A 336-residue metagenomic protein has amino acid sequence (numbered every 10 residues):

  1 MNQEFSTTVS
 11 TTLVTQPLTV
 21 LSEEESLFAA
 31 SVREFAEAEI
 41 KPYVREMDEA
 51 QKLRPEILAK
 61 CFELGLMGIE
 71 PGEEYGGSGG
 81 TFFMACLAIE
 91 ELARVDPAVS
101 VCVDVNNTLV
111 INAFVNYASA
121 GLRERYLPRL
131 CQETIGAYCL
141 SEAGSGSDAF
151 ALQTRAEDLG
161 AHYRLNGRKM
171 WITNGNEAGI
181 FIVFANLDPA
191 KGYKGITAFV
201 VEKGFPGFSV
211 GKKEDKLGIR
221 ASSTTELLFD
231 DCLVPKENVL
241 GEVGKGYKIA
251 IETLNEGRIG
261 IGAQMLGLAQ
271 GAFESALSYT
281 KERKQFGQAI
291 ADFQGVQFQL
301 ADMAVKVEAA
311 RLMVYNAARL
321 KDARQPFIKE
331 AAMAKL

Functional and structural regions predicted by a protein language model:
M1-V105, Y117-L122, E133, G146-A149 (+4 more regions): Alpha-helical interface subdomain recognition
G65, I89-A93, A185, V201-P206 (+1 more regions): Short Ser/Thr-interspersed hydrophobic loop/turn segments at strand-loop and sheet-helix junctions that line or gate
N116-A118, E157, V183-L187, V200-E202 (+2 more regions): Short beta-strand-to-turn element immediately C-terminal to the catalytic PLP-Schiff-base lysine in fold type I
Q132-S141, F184: A short, Trp-centered hydrophobic/proline-enriched beta-strand micro-motif
G144-S147, W171-N174, D188-A190, K216-S223: Short Gly/Pro-enriched turn/cap motifs at secondary-structure boundaries
F150, H162, N166-V210: A short core secondary-structure module
A151-Q153, P206-P235: Flexible, small-/acidic-enriched active-site or ligand-binding loops
D230-I249: Long, acidic (Asp/Glu-rich), low-complexity accessory segments flanking structured domains
